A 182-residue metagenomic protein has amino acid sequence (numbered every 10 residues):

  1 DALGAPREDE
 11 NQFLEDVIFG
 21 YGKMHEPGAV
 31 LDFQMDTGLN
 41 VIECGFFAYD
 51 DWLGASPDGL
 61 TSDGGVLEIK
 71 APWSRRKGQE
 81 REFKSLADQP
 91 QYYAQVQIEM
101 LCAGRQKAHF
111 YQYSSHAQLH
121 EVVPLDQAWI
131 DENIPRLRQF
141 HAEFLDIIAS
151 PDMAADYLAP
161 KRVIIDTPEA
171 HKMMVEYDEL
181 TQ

Functional and structural regions predicted by a protein language model:
D1-Q182: Accessory terminal regions of nucleic-acid processing enzymes
